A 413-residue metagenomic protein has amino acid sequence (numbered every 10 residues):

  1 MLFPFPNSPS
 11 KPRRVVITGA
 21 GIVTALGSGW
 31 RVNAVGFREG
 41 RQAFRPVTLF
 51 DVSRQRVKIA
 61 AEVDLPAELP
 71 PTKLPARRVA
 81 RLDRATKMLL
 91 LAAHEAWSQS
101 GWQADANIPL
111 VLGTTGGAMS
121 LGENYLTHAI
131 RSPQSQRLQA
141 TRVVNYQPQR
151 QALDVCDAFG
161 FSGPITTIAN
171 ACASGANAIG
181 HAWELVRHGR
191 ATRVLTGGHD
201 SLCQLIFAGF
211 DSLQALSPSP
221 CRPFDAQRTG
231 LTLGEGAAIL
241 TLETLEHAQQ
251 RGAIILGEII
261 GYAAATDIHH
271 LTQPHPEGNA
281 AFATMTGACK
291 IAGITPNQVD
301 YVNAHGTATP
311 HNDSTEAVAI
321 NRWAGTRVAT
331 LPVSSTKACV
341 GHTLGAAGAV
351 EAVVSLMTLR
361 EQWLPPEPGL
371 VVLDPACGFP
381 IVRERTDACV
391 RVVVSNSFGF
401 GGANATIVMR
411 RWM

Functional and structural regions predicted by a protein language model:
M1-R78, S100, E246-E258, V353-P368 (+1 more regions): ACP-dependent fatty acid/polyketide chain-elongation machinery
R14-T18, R41-P46, P220-A292, Q298-Y301: Condensing-enzyme catalytic core mediating Claisen C-C bond formation in acyl metabolism
I17, R41-N170, H199-F207, P296-N312: Conserved beta-ketoacyl condensing-enzyme motif
G19, F37, A93, L110 (+10 more regions): Conserved small-residue
D51-V52, R81-T86, A140-P148, T166-S174 (+4 more regions): Active-site nucleophile and cofactor-binding loops and adjacent substrate-binding regions of central metabolic enzymes
L89-Q99, P148-Q151, C156-F159, P164-G197 (+4 more regions): Active-site-proximal alpha-helical scaffold in enzymes
P133-Q139, G180, E184, S201-Q250 (+3 more regions): Glycine-/small-residue-rich "gating" segment that lines the acyl/pantetheine channel and substrate pocket
R190-S212, S217-T229, Y262-P276, G306-D313 (+1 more regions): Acyl-CoA/ACP chain-elongation machinery
